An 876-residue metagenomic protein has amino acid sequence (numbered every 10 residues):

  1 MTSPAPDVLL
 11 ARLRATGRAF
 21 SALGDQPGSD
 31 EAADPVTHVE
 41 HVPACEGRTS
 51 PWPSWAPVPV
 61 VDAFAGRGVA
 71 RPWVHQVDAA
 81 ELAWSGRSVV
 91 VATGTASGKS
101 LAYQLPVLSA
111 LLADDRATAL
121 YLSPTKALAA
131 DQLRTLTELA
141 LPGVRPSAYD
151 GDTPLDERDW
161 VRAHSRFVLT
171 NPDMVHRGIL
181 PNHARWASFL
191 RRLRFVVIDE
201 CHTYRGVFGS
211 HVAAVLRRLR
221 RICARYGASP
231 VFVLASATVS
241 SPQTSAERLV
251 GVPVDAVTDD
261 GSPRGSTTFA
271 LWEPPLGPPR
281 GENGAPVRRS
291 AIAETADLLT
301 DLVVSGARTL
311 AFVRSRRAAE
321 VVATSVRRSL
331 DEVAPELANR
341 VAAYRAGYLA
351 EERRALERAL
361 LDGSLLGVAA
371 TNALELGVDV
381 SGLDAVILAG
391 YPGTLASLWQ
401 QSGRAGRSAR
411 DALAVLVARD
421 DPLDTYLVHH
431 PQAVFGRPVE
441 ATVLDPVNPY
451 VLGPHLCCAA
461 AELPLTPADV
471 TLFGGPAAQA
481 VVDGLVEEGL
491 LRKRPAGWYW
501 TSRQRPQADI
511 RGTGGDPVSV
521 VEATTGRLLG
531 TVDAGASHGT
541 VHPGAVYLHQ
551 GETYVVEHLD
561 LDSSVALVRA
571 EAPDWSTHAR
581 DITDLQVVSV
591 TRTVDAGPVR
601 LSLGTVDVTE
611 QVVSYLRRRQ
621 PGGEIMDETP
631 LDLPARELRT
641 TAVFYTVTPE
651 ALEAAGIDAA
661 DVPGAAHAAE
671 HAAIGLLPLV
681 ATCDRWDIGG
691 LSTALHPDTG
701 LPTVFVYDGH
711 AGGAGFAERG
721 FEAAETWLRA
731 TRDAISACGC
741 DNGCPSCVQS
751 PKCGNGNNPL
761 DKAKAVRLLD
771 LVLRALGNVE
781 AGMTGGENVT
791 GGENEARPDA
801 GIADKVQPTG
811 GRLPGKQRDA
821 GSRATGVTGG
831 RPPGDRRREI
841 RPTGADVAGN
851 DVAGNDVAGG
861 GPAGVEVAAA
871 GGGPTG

Functional and structural regions predicted by a protein language model:
T2, G17-R67, R71-V90, G94-S100 (+4 more regions): Helicase motor core with emphasis on the C-terminal RecA-like subdomain
S3-V36, S315, Q550-L559, V565 (+3 more regions): Structured, non-catalytic alpha/beta "coupling" segments that mediate domain-domain communication and provide generic
A412-A414, D420-V434, D445, Y450 (+6 more regions): Extended Lys/Arg-rich polyanion-binding regions
C738-C747: Short cysteine clusters
S750: Cys/His-rich metal-chelating microdomains
L769-G782: Short Fe-S-cluster ligation motifs
T784, T790, P808-P814, T828-P833 (+3 more regions): Long, intrinsically disordered low-complexity tandem-repeat segments
